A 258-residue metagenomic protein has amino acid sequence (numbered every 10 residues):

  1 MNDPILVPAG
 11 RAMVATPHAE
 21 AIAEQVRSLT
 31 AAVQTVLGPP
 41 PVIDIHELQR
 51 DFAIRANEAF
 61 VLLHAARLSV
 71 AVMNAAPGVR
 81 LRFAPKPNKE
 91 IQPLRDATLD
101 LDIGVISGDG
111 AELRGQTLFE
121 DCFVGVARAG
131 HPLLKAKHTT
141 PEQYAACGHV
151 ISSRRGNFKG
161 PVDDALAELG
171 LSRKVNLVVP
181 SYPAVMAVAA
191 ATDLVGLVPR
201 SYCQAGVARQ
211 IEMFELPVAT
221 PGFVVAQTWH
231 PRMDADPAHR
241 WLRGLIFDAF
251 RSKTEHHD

Functional and structural regions predicted by a protein language model:
M1, I22-D44: Alpha-helical linker/hinge and terminal dimerization helices associated with HTH transcriptional regulators
M1-A15: A short LG(V/I)-centered, amphipathic sequence patch enriched for acidic residue(s) preceding the LG motif
R11, P17, P40-V61, A75-V79 (+2 more regions): Interdomain hinge and pocket-entrance segments immediately C-terminal to HTH DNA-binding domains
L48-G108, V179: Central regulatory/effector-binding core of bacterial HTH transcription factors
H64, E212-H256: A late-sequence structural motif
R95-G104, F123, L171, A189-G196: Alpha-to-beta junction loops
V105, L133-P141, C147-L169, A235-H239 (+2 more regions): Secondary-structure junction motif
G110-T117, D121, P183-R232: Beta-alpha-beta core module
